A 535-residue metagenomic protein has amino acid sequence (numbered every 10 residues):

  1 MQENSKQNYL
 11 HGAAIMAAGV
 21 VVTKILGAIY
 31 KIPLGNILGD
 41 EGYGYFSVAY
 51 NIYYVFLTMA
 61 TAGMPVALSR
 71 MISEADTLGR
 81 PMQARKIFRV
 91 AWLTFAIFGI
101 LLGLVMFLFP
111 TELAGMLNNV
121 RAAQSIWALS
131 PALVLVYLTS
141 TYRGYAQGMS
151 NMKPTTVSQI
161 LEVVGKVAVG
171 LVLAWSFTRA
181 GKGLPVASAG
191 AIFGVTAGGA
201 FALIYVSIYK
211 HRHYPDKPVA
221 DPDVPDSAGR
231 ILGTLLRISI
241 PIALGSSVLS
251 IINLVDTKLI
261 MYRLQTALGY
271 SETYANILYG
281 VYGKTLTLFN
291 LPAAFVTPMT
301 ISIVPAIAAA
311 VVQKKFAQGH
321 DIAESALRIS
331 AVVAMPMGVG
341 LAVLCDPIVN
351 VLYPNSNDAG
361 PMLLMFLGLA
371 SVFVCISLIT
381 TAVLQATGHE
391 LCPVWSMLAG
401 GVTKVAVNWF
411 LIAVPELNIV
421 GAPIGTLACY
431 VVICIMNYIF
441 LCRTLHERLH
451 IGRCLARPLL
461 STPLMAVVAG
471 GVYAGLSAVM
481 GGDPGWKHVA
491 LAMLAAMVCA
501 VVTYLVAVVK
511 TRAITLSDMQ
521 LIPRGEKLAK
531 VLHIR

Functional and structural regions predicted by a protein language model:
M1-L26, M82, K86, D223-L249 (+1 more regions): N-terminal membrane topogenesis motif
N8-V66, A96, G103, F107 (+2 more regions): Signature of the first transmembrane helix
G35-V55, L184-A189, R230-I238, M261-F289 (+1 more regions): Interfacial/gating helices of multi-pass transporter permease domains
A62-T77, T285, A293-K314, L327: Helix-loop junctions and terminal segments of transmembrane helices in multi-pass membrane transport/translocation
T111-L129, A342-V372, D483-K487: Interfacial segments at transmembrane-helix termini and the short loops linking adjacent helices
Y137-S158, L369-A399: Membrane-interface junctions at transmembrane-helix termini in multi-pass inner-membrane proteins
V172-F177, A197-V224, L427-A478, V502-Q520: C-terminal transmembrane helix end/exit motif
Y473-R535: Membrane-proximal transmembrane or re-entrant/amphipathic helices at the cytosolic face
